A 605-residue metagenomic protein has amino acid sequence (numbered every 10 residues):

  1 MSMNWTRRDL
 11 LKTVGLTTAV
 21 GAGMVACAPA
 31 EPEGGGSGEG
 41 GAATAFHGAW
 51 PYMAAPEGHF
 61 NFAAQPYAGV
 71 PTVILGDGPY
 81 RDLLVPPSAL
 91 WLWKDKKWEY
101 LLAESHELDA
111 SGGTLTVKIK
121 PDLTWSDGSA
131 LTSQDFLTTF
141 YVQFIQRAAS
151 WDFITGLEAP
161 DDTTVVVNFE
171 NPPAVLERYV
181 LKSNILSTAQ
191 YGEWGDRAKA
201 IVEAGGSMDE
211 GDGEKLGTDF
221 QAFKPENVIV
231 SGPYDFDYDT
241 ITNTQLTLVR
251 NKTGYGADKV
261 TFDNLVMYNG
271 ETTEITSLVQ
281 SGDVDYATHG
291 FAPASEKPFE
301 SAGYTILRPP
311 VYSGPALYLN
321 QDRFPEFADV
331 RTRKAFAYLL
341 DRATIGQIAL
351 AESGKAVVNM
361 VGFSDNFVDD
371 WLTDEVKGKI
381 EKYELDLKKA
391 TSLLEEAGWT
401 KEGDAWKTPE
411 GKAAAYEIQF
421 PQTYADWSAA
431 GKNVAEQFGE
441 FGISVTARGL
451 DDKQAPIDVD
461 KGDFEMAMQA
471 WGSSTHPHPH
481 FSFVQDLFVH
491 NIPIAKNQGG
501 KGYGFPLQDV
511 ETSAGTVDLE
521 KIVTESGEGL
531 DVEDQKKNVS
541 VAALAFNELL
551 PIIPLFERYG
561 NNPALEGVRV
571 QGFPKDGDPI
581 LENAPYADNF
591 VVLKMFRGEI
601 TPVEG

Functional and structural regions predicted by a protein language model:
W5, L10-A26, S37-A42, F46-H47 (+7 more regions): Detector for C-terminal structural segments
A42-A55, E104, T114-V117, T139 (+7 more regions): Short, well-ordered beta-strand elements
H47-A49, T132-T138, D162-N168, P233 (+5 more regions): Alpha-helical secondary-structure segments
A49-A110, Y141, I229: N-terminal lobe/hinge region of extracytoplasmic solute-binding protein
L92-W93, I185-A257, N264, L387 (+1 more regions): Gly/Pro-rich hinge or "lid" segments in bacterial periplasmic/extracellular proteins
E104-R147, P160-N168, E326-A328: Aromatic- and charge-enriched surface segment that lines or borders ligand/interaction sites
K120, L248-P298, S444-T446, D451: Ligand-site clamp/hinge motif
W151-G213: Surface-exposed binding/hinge segments that line and control ligand-binding clefts or catalytic entry sites
